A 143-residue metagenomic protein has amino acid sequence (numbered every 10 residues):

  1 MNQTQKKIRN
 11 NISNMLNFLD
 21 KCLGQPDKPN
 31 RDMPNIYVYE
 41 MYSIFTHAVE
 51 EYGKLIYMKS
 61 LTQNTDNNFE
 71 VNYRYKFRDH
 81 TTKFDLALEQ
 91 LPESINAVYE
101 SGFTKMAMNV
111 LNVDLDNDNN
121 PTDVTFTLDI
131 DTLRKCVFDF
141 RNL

Functional and structural regions predicted by a protein language model:
M1-H47, Y52, I56-L61: Charged alpha-helical initiation segments
Q3-Q5, L61-L143: Long, charged low-complexity segments
